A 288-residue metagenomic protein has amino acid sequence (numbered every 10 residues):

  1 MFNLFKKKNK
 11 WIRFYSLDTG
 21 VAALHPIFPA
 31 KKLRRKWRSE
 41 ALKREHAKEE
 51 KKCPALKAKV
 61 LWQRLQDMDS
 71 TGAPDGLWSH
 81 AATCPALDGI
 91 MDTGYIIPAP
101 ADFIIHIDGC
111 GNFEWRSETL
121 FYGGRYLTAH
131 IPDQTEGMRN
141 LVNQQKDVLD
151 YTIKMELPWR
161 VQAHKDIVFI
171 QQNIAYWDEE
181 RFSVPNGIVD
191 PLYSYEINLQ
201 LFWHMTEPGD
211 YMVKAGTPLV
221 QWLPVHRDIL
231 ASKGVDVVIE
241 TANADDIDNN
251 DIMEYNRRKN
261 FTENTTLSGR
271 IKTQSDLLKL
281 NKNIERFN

Functional and structural regions predicted by a protein language model:
M1-Y193, F202-N288: Non-catalytic terminal segments and appended small domains
E196-N198: Trp-centered recognition loops
